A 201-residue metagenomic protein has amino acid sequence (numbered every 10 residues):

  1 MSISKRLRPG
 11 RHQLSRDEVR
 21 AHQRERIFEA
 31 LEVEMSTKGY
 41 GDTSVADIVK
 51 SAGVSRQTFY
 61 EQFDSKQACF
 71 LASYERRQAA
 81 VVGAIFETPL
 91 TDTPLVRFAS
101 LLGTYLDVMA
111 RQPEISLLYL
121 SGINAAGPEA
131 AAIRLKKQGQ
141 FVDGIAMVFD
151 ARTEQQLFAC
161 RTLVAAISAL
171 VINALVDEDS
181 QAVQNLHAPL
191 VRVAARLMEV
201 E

Functional and structural regions predicted by a protein language model:
M1-H22: N-terminal intrinsically disordered/low-complexity leader segments
V19-H22, R26, F63, A68-A80 (+2 more regions): Alpha-helical DNA-contacting segments of helix-turn-helix folds
Q23, I27-M35, V81, Y105: Short hydrophobic clusters on alpha-helical segments that form packing/core surfaces in small helical domains
R26, E34-A68: Helix-turn-helix
A72, F86-R111, L163: Hydrophobic alpha-helical connector segments
V108, L157, V164-Q181, V193-E201: Amphipathic C-terminal alpha-helical segment
V108-P128, I172: Amphipathic alpha-helical segments used for helix-helix packing
G127-A165, Q184-A195: Amphipathic alpha-helical packing segments from all-alpha helical-bundle domains
